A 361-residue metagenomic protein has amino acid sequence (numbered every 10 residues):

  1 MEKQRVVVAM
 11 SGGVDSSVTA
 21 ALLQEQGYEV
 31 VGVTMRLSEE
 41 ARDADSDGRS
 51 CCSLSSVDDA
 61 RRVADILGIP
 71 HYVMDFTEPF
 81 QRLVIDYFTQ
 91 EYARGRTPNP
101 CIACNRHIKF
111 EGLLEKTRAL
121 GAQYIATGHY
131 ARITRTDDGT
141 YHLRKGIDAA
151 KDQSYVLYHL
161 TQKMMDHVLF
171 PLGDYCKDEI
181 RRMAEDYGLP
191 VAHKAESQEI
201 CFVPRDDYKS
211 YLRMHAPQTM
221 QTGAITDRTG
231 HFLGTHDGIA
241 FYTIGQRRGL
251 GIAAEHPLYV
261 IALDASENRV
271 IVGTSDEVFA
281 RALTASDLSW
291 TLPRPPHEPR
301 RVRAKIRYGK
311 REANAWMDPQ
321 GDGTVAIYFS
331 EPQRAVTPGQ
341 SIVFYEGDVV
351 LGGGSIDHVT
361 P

Functional and structural regions predicted by a protein language model:
M1-Y158, L169, D178, E185: ATP-dependent adenylation/nucleotidyltransferase module used to activate substrates
A126-I133, D137-P361: AMP-forming adenylation/ATP pyrophosphatase catalytic core
